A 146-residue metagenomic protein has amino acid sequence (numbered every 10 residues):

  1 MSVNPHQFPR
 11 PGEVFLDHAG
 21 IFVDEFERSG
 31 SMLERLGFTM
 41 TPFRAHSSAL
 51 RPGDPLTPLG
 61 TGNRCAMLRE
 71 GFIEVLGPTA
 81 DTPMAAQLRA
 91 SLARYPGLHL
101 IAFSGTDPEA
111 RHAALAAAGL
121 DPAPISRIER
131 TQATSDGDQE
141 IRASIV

Functional and structural regions predicted by a protein language model:
S2-N4, F8, L59, R64-C65 (+2 more regions): Vicinal oxygen chelate
V3-Q7, A85-A90: Short amphipathic alpha-helical segments, especially helix-boundary/capping motifs
P5, P11-G12, R94: Generic signal for short, ordered secondary-structure residues within or immediately flanking folded domains
R10, V14-L50, M67: N-terminal ordered "arm"
F15-E25, G60-R69, Q87-L115: Vicinal oxygen chelate
E27-H46, D81, A93, D107-S126: Extended intrinsically disordered, low-complexity coil regions enriched in Ser, Thr, Gly, Ala and often Pro
T39-R89, D138-V146: Conserved short beta-strand elements that form part of the metal-binding/catalytic scaffold of enzyme active sites
